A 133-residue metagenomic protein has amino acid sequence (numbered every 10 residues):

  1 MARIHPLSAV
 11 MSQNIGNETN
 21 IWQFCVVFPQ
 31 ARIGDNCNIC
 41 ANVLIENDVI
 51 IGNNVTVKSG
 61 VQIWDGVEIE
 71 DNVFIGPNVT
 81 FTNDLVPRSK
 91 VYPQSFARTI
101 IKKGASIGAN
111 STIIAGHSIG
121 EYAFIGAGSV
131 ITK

Functional and structural regions predicted by a protein language model:
A2-K133: Structural signal for interior beta-strand "rungs" in well-ordered beta-sheet cores of soluble enzyme domains
